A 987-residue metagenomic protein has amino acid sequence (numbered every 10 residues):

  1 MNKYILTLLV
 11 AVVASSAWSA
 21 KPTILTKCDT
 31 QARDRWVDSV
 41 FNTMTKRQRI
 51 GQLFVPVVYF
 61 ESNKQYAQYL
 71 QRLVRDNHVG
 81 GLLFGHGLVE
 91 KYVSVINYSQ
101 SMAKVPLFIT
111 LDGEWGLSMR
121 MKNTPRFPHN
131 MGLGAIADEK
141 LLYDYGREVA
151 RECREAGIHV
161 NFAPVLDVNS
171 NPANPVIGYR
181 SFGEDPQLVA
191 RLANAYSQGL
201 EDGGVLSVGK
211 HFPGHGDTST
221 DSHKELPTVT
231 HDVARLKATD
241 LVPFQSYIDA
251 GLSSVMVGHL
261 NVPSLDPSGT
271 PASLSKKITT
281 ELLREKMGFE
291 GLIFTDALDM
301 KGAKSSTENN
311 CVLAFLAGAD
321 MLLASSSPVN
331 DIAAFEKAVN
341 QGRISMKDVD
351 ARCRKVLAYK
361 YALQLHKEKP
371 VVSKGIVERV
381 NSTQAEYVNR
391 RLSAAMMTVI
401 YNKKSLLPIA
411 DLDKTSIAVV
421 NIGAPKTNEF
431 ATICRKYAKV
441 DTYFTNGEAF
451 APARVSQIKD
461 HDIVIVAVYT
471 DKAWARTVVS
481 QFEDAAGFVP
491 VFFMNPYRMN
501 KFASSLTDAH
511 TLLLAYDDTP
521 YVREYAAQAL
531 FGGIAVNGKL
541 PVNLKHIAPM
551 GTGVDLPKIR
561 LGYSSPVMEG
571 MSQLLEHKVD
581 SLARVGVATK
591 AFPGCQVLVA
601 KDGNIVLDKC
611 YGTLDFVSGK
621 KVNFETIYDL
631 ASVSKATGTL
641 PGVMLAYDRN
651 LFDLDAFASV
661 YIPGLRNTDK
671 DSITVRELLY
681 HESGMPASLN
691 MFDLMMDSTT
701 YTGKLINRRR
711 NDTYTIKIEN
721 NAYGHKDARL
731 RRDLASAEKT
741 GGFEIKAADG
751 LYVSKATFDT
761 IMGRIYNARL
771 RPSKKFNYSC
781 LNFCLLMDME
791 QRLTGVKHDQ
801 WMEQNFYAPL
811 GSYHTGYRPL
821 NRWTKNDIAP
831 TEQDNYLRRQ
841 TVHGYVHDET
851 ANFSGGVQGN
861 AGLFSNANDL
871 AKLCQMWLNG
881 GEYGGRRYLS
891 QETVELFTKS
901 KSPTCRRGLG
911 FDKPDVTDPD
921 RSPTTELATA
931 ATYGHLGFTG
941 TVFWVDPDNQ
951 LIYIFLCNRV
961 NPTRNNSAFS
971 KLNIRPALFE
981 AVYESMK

Functional and structural regions predicted by a protein language model:
M1-T23: Bacterial Sec-dependent N-terminal signal peptides
S19-R72, E285, S306-M568, S572: Preference for extracellular/luminal or secreted protein segments
T45, L82, Y92-L107, L117-M119 (+2 more regions): Second-shell residues forming the walls of enzyme active-site clefts
M346-R354, A358-H366, D441-G447, N543-A548 (+5 more regions): Short, gly/Ser/Thr-rich active-site loops of penicillin-recognizing serine hydrolases
M568-L630, L651-D653, G763-A768, D848 (+1 more regions): Short, conserved catalytic-motif segment at the N-terminal edge
H577-R584, V597-L598, G603, T626-D655 (+4 more regions): Active-site SXXK
T589-Q596, V617-H681, R769-N782, Q858-A861: Short active-site loop at a secondary-structure junction that contains or immediately precedes the catalytic residue(s)
K670-A930: Short, surface-exposed loop or secondary-structure junction motifs that flank catalytic or metal-binding residues
